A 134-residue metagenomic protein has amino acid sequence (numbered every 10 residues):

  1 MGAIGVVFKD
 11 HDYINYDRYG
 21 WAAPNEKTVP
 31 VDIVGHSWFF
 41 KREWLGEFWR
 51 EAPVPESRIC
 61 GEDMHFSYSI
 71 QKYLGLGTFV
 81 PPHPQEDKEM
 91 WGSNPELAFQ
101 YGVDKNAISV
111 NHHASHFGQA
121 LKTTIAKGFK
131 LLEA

Functional and structural regions predicted by a protein language model:
M1-V54: Conserved catalytic core of nucleotide-sugar-dependent glycosyltransferases
E43, E47, E51-A134: C-terminal catalytic/acceptor-binding lobe
